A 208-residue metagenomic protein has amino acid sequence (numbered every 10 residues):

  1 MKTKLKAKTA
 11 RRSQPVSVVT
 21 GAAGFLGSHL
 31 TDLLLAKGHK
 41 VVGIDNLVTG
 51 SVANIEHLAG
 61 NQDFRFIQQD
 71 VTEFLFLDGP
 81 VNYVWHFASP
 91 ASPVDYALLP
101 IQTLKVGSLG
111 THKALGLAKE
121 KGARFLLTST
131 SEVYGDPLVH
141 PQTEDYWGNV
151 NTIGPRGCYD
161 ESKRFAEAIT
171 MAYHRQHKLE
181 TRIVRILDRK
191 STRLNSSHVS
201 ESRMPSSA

Functional and structural regions predicted by a protein language model:
M1-R193: N-terminal Rossmann-like NAD(P)+-binding domain of SDR-like oxidoreductases, especially those catalyzing
L194-A208: Single conserved hydrophobic/aromatic residue that forms the stacking wall/gate of nucleotide- or nucleobase-binding
